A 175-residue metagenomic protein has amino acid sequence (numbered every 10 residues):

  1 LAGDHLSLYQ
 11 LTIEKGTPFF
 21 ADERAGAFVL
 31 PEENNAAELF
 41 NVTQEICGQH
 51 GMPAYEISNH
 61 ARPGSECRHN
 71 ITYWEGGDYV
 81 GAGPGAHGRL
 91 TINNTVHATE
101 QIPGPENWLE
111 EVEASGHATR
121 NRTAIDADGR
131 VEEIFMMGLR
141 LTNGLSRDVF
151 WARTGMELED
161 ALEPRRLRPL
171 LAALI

Functional and structural regions predicted by a protein language model:
L1-A161: C-terminal scaffold of the Radical SAM
E110, A172-I175: Compositionally biased amphipathic helical and low-complexity segments enriched in hydrophobic
M156-A173: Short amphipathic alpha-helical interaction segments
